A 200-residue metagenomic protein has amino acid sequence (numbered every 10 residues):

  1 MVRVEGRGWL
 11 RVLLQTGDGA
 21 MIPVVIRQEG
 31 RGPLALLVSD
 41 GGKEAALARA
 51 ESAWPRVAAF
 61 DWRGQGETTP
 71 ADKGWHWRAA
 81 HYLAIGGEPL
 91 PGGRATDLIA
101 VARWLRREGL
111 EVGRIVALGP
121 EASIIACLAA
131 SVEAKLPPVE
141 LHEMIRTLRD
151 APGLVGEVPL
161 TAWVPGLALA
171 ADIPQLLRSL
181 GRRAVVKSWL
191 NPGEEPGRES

Functional and structural regions predicted by a protein language model:
M1-E29: N-terminal cap/lid segment of alpha/beta-hydrolase-fold proteins
G32-A35: Alpha/beta-hydrolase fold active-site loops
L37-R106, L148-E157: Cap/lid segment of the alpha/beta-hydrolase catalytic domain
F60, H142, K187: The conserved SAM/SAH-binding core of class I Rossmann-like methyltransferase domains, concentrating on the hydrophobic
V101-A171, Q175-S179: Primarily recognizes the serine-hydrolase "nucleophile elbow" in alpha/beta-hydrolase and SGNH/GDSL folds
A168, P192-S200: C-terminal catalytic histidine-bearing segment of alpha/beta-hydrolase fold enzymes
R182-A184: A short helix->loop->beta-strand "cap" motif at the edges of active sites that frequently abuts
V186-P192: Conserved strand-to-loop "acid loop" that flanks and positions the catalytic carboxylate
